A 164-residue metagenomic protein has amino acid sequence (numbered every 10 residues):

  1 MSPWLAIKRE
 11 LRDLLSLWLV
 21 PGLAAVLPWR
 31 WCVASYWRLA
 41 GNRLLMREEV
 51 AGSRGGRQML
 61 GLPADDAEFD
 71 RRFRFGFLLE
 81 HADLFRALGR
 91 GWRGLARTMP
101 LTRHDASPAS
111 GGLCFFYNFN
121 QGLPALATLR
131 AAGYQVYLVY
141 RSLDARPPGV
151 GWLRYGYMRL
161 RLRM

Functional and structural regions predicted by a protein language model:
S2-G122, R161-L162: Membrane-anchoring hydrophobic helices of lipid-metabolizing enzymes
G111-G112, F116-M164: Catalytic core of membrane glycerolipid acyltransferases/transacylases, capturing the structured, soluble-facing
